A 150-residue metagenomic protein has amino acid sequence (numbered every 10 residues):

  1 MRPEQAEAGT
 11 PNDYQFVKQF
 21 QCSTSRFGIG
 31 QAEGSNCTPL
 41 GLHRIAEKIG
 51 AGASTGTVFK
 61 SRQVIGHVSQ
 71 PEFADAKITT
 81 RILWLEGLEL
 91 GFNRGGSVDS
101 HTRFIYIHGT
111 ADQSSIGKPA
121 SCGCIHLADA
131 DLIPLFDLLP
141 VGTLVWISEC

Functional and structural regions predicted by a protein language model:
M1-A32, S148-E149: Intrinsically disordered, low-complexity, Pro/Ser/Thr/Asn/Gly/Ala-rich spacer/linker segments adjacent to signal
M1-R2, G9, A46, E86 (+1 more regions): Beta-strand residues in well-ordered beta-sheet regions across diverse protein folds
K18-F20, H43, R103-I105: Short beta-strand segments
I29-I49: Short, surface-exposed secondary-structure junctions/capping segments
G34, A53-C150: Exported/periplasmic cell-wall-interacting domains
